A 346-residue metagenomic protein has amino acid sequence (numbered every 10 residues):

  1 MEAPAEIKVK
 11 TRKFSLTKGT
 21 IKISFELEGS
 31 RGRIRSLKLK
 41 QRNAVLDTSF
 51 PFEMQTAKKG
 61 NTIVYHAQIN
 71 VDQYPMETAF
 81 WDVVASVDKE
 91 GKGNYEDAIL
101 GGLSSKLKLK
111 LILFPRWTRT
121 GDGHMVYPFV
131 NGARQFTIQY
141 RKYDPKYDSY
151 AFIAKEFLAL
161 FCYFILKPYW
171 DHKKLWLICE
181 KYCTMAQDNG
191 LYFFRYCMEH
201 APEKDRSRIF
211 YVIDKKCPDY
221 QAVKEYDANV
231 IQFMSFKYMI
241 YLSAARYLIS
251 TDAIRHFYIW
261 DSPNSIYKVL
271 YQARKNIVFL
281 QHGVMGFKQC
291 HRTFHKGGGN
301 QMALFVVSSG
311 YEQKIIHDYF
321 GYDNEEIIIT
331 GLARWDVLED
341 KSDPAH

Functional and structural regions predicted by a protein language model:
M1-L175, E199: Basic, ligand-binding patches in group-transfer machinery, especially extracytoplasmic/periplasmic segments
E26, D47, K58-V64, L175-E339: Active-site and donor-binding regions of nucleotide-sugar-utilizing enzymes
D340-H346: A short helix/loop element that forms part of the nucleotide-sugar donor recognition site in Leloir-type
